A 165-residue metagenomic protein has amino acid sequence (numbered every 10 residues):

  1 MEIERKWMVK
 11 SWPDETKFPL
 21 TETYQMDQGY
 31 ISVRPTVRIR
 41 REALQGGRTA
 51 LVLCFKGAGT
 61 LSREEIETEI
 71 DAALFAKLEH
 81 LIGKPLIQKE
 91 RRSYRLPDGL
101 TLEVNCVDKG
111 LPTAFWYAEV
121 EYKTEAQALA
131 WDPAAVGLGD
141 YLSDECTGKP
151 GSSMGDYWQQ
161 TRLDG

Functional and structural regions predicted by a protein language model:
M1-G165: Phosphate-end processing signature that detects enzymes handling 5′-triphosphorylated RNA and polyphosphate
